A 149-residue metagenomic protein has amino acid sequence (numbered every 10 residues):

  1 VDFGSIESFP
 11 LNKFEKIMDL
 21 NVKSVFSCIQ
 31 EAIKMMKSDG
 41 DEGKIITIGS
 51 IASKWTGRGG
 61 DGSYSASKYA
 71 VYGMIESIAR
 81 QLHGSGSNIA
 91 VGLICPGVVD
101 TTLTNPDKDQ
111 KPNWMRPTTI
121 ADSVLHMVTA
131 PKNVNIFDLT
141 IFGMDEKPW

Functional and structural regions predicted by a protein language model:
G4-I6, P10-E15: Substrate-binding pocket helix/loop in short-chain dehydrogenase/reductase
F9, T56-S65, S77, D107: Active-site loop-to-helix junction immediately N-terminal to the catalytic Tyr of the SDR YXXXK motif in Rossmann-fold
I29, S67: Active-site helix of classical SDR
E31-D41, S85: A short helix-coil junction within the Rossmann-fold of NAD(P)-dependent oxidoreductases
S50: Residue(s) in the substrate-gating loop at a strand-loop-helix junction that position the organic substrate next
W55-T56, S77-I89: Active-site-adjacent segment of SDR/Rossmann-fold oxidoreductases
I89, L93-I94, D109-W149: C-terminal helical subdomain
